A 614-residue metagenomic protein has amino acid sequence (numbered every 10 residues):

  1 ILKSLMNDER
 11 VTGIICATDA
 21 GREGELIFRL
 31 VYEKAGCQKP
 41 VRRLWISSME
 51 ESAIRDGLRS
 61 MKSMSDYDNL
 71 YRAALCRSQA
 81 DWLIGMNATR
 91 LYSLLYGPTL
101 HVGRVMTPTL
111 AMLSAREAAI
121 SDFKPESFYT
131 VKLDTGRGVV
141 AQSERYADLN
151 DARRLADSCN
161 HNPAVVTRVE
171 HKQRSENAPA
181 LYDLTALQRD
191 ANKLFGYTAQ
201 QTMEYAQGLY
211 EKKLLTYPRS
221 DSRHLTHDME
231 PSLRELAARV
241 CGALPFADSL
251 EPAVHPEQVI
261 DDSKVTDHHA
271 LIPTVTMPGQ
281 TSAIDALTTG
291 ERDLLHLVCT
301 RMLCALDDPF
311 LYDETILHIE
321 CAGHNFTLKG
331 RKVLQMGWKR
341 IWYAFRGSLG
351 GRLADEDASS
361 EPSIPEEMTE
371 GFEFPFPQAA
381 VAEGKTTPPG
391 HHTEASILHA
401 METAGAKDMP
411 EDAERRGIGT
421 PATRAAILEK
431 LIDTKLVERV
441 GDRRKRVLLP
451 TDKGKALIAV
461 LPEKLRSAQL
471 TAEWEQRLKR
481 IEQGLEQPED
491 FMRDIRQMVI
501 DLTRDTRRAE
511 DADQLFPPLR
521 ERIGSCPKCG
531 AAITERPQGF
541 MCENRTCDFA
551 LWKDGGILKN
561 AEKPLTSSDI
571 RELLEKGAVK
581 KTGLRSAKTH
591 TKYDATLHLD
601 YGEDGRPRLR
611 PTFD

Functional and structural regions predicted by a protein language model:
I1-E402, P410-R416, P421-L436, G441-V447 (+4 more regions): Toprim catalytic domain recognition across nucleic-acid enzymes
L95-P98, Q497-D614: Functional cation/ligand-contacting sites centered on basic and imidazole/sulfhydryl donors
L194, E486, D490-R493, L502: Intrinsically disordered, low-complexity terminal tails
R234-A247, K453-I481: Short, amphipathic alpha-helical interaction segments positioned at domain boundaries
E383, Q476-Q483, E575, T582 (+1 more regions): C-terminal effector modules of nucleic-acid-centric enzymes and ribosome-associated factors
T434-L461, D569-H590: C-terminal structured "cap/appendage" subdomains that terminate the fold
